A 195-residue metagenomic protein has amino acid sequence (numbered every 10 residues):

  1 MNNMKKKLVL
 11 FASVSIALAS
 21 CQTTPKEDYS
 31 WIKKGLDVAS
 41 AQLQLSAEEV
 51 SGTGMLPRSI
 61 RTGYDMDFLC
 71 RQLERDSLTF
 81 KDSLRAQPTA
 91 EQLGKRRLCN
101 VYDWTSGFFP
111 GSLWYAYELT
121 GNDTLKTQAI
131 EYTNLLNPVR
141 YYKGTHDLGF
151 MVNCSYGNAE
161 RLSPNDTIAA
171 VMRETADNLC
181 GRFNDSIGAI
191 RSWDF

Functional and structural regions predicted by a protein language model:
M1-K7: Positively charged n-region of N-terminal signal peptides that target proteins for export
K7-I16: Sec-dependent N-terminal signal peptides
A12, Q22-T23: Extended, charged interaction scaffolds in large complex subunits
L18-S20: C-terminal motif of bacterial Sec signal peptides marking the signal peptidase cleavage site
T24-F195: Glycan-recognition and catalytic cores of secretory/periplasmic carbohydrate-active enzymes
